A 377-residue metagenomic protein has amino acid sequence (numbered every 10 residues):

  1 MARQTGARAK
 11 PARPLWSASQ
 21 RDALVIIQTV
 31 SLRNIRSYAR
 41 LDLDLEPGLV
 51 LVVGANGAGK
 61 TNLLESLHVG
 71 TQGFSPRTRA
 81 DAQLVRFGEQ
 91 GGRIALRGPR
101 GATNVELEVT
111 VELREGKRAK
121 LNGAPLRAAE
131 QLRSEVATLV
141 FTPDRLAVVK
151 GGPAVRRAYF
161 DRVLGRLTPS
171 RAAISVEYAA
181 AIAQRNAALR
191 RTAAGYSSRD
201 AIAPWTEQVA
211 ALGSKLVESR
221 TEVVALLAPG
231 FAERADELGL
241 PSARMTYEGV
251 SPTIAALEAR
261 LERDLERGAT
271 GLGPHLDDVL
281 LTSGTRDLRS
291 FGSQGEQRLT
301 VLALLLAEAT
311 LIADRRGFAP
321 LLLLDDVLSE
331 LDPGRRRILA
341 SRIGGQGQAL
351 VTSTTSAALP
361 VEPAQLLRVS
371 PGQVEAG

Functional and structural regions predicted by a protein language model:
R3, R8-K10, P14-A55, V69 (+6 more regions): Conserved NTPase motor "head" modules and their coupling/switch loops across ABC/AAA+ ATPases, GTPases, and GHKL ATPases
K60: Conserved lysine of the Walker
H68-V155, Y159-F160, L164-R171, A225-E233 (+2 more regions): Nucleotide-state sensing region of NTPase/ATPase domains
L139, L350, Q365-L367: Hydrophobic/aromatic beta-strand patches that form the interior of the parallel beta-sheet core in alpha/beta enzyme
A147-V148, A154-Y196, A203, E207: Long, charged N-terminal accessory/stalk domains
D325-V327: Walker B catalytic acidic pair
T352-T355: H-loop/switch region of ABC-family ATPase nucleotide-binding domains
